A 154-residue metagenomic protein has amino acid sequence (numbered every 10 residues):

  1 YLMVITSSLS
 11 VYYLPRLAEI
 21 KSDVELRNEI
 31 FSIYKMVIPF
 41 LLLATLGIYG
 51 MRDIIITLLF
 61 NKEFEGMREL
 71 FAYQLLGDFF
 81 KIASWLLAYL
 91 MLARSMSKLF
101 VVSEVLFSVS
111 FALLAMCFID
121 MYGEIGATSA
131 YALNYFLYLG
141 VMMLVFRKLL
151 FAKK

Functional and structural regions predicted by a protein language model:
Y1-V11, F40-A44, Q74-K81: Transmembrane helix-bundle signature of multi-pass secondary active exporters and lipid flippases
M3-D23, L90-A93: Helix-loop junctions and terminal segments of transmembrane helices in multi-pass membrane transport/translocation
L9-Y13, I82, L86-L90, C117 (+1 more regions): C-terminal transmembrane helix end/exit motif
A18, L76-V105: Membrane-interface junctions at transmembrane-helix termini in multi-pass inner-membrane proteins
S22-T45: Membrane-water interface segments that mark the loop-to-transmembrane alpha-helix transition
F31, Y49-F79, I125: Interfacial segments at transmembrane-helix termini and the short loops linking adjacent helices
S108-G140: Membrane-interface helix-loop junctions in multi-pass transport and translocation proteins
